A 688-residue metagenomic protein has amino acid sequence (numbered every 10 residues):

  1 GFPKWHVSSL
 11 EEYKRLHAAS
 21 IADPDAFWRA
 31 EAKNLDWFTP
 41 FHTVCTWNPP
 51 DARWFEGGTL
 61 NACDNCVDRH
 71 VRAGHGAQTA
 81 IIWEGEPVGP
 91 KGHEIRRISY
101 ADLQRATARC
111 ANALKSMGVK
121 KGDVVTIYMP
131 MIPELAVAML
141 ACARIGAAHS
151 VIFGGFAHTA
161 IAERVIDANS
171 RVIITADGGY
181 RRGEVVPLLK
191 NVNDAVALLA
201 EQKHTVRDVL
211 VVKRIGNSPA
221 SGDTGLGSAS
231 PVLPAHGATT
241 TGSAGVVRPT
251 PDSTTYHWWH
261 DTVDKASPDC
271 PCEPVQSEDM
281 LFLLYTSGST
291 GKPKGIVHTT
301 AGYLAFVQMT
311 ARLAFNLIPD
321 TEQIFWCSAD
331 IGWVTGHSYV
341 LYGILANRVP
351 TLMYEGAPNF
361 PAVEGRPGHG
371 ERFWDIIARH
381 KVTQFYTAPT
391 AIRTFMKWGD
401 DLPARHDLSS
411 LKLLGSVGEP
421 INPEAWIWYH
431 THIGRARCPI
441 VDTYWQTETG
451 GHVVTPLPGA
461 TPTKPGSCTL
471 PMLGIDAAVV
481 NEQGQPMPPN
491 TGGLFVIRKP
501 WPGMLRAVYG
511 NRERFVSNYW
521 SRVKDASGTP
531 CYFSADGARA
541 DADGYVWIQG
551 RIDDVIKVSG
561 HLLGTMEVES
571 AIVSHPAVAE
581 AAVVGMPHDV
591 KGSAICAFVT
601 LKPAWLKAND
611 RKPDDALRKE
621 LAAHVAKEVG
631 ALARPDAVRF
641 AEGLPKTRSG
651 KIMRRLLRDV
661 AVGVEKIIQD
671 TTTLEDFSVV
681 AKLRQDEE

Functional and structural regions predicted by a protein language model:
C63, A77, I81-L140, A157-A162 (+2 more regions): Conserved AMP-binding/adenylate-forming core of the ANL superfamily
A77-T79, V206-V212, P251-Y285, K292 (+1 more regions): Conserved pre-ATP/AMP-binding loop-to-beta segment of ANL
I95-A101, E273-P274, L281-A305: Conserved AMP-binding A3 loop
L140, R144-D261, A388-P389: Structural core segment of the AMP-binding/adenylate-forming
I152-D177, V192, A378, F385 (+9 more regions): AMP-binding/adenylate-forming catalytic core of the ANL superfamily
H260, Y342, A346, T383-T387 (+3 more regions): Gly/Ser/Thr-rich phosphate-binding loop
L304-I324, G332-T383, K397-G399: Conserved AMP-binding/adenylation subdomain of ANL enzymes
L470-G474, Q485-V523, L563-T565, E665-K666: Conserved ATP/PPi-binding loop(s) of AMP-dependent carboxylate-activating enzymes
